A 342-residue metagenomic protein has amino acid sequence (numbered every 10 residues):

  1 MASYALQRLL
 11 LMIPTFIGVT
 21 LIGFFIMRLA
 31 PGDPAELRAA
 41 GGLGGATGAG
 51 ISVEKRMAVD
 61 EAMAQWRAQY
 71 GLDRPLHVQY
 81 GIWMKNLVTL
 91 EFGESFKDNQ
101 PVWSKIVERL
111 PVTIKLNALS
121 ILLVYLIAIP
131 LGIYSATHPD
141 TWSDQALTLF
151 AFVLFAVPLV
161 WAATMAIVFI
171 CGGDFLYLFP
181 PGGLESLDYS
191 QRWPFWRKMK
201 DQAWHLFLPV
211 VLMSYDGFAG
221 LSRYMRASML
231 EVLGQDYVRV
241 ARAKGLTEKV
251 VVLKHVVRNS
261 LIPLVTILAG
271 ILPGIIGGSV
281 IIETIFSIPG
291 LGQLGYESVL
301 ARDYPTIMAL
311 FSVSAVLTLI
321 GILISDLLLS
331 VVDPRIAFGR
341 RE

Functional and structural regions predicted by a protein language model:
A2-S3, L110-P111, K115, L119-S143 (+3 more regions): Alpha-helical transmembrane segments of integral membrane proteins, especially multi-pass inner/plasma-membrane
L6-M12: N-terminal signal-anchor/signal peptide hydrophobic helix marking the start of the first transmembrane segment
M12, R109, T113, L149-F152 (+2 more regions): Residue-level signal for discrete positions within transmembrane alpha-helices of multi-pass small-molecule
M12, T20, L43-G44, Y125 (+5 more regions): Residue-level recognition of pore/gate-forming positions within transmembrane alpha-helices of multi-pass
F16-F24, F152-C171, I267-L272: Hydrophobic alpha-helical membrane-insertion segments
F16-V78, I170, D174-K198: Hydrophobic alpha-helical transmembrane segments of membrane transport/permease proteins and related membrane-embedded
L21, F25, L29, M165 (+4 more regions): Hydrophobic membrane-targeting alpha-helices
R67-I129: An internal, D/E-rich "acidic patch" concept
